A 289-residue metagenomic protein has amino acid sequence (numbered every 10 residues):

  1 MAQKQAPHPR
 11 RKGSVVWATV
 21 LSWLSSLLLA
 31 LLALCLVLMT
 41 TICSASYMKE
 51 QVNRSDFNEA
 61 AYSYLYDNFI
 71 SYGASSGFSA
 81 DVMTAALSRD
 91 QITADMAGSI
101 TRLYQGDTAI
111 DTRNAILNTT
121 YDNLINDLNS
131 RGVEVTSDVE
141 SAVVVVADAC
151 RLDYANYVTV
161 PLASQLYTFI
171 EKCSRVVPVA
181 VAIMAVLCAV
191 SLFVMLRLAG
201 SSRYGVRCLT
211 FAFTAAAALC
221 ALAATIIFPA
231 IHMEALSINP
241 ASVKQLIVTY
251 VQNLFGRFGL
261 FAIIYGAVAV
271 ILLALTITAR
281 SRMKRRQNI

Functional and structural regions predicted by a protein language model:
A2-W23, R175-M233, L275-I289: Juxtamembrane interface at the cytosolic side of transmembrane helices
W17-V37: Hydrophobic membrane-insertion alpha-helices, especially the h-region of bacterial N-terminal signal peptides
A30-E50: Transmembrane helices with small-residue packing motifs
K49-Q165: Long, solvent-exposed extracytoplasmic domains/loops
T119-L196, L222-N239: Membrane-proximal, non-transmembrane alpha-helical segments
R175-A182, T249-V270: Hydrophobic alpha-helical transmembrane segments
A230-L254: Membrane-interfacial interhelical loops
